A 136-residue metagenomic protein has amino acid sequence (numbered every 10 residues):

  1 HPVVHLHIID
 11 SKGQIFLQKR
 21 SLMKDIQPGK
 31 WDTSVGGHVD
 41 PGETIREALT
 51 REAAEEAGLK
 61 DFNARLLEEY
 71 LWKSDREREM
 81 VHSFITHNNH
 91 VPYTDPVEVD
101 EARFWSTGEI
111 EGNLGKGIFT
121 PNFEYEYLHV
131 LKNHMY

Functional and structural regions predicted by a protein language model:
H1-R51: Conserved Nudix-box catalytic region and its N-terminal flanking loop in Nudix hydrolases and closely related
P2, A64, R78-M80: Residues at beta-strand starts and edge strands
L6, V35, L66, H82-F84: A structural signal for short, well-ordered beta-strand segments
R20, E69-Y70: Short, well-ordered beta-to-alpha junction loops that form the rim of enzyme active sites and present histidine/acidic
E56: Short alpha-helical functional segments enriched in proximate histidine and acidic residues
K60-E68: A short coil-to-beta-strand element that immediately follows conserved catalytic motifs
E68, D75-N88, P92-Y136: Nudix hydrolase/Nudix homology domain
